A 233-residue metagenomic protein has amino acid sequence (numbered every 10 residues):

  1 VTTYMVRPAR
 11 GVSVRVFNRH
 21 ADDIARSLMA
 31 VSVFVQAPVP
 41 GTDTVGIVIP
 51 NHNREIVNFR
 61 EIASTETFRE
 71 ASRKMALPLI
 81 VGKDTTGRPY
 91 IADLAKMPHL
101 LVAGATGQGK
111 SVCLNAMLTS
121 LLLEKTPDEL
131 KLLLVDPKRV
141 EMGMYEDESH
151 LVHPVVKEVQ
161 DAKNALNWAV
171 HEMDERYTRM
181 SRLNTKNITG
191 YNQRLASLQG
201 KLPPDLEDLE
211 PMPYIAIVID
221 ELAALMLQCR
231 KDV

Functional and structural regions predicted by a protein language model:
V1, G11, A21, T42-I91 (+4 more regions): P-loop NTPase motor-domain active sites and their immediate coupling elements
V1, R7-V45: Intein modules and their embedded homing endonuclease domains
A9-S13, A103-Q108, E148-N167, T178 (+1 more regions): Flexible beta-alpha connector loops of hexameric P-loop NTPases
A95, L122-Q160, N164-A165: P-loop NTPase switch/communication element
L100: Conserved beta-strand position immediately N-terminal to the Walker
C113, M117: Hydrophobic positions on the alpha1 helix immediately C-terminal to the Walker A/P-loop
S120-L121, L225: Alpha-helical transmembrane segments of multipass membrane proteins
